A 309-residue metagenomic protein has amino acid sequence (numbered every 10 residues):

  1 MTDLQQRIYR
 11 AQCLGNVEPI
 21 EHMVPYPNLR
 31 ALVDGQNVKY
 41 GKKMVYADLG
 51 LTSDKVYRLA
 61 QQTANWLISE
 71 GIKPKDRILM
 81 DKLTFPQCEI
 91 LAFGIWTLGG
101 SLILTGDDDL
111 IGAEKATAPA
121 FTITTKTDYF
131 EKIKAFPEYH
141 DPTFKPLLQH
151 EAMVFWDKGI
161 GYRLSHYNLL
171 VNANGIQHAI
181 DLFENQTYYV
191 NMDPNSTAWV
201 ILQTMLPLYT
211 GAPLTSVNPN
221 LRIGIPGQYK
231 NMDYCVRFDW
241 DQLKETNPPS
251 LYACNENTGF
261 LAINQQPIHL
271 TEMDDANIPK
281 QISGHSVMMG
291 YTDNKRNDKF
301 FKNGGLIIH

Functional and structural regions predicted by a protein language model:
M1-E70, P74, K126, A135-M153: N-lobe entry segment of adenylate-forming
Y46-L49, L98-D141: Carrier-protein-dependent adenylate-forming modules in NRPS/ANL systems
A47-G50, N65-D107, Y188-T197: Conserved AMP-binding/adenylate-forming
G50, Y162-R163, Q281-I282: Short aromatic/basic micro-patch
S101, I111-T125, E151-D241, P249: AMP-binding/adenylate-forming
N172-Q177, D233-Q265, H269-P279, G290-Y291: Adenylate-forming
K280-H309: Conserved ATP-binding/catalytic segment of the ANL
